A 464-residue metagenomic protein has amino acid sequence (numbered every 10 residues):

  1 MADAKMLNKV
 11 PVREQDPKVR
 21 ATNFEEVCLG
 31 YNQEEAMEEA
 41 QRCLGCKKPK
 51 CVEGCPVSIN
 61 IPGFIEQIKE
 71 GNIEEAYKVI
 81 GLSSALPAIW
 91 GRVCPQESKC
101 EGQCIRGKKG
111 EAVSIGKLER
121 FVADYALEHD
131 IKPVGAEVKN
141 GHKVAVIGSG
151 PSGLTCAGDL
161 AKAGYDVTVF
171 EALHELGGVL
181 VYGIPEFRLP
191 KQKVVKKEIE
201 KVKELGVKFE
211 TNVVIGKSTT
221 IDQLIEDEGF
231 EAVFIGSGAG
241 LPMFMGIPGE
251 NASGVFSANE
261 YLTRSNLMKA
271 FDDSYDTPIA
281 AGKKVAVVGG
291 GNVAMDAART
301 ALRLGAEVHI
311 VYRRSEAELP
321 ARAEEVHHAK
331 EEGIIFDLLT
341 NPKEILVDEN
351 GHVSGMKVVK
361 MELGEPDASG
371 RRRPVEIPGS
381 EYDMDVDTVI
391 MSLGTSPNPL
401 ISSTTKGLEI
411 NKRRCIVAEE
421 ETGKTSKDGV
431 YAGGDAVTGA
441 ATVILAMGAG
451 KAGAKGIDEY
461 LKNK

Functional and structural regions predicted by a protein language model:
R20-E38, N60-R92, K109-E137, S265-N266: Ferredoxin-type iron-sulfur electron-transfer modules in oxidoreductases and energy-metabolism complexes
G45-E70, I89-V122, T168, E175 (+1 more regions): Iron-sulfur cluster-binding cysteine motifs and their immediate structural context in ferredoxin-like electron-transfer
E75, V138, K143-I147, I199-I247 (+4 more regions): Feature captures the FAD/FMN-dependent oxidoreductase FAD-binding
V122-V138, V195-K217, P242-L304, N411-E421 (+1 more regions): Glycine-rich dinucleotide-binding loop and its adjacent helix/turn
H142-T168, A294-L302: N-terminal Rossmann-like FAD-binding beta1-loop-alpha1 element of flavoenzymes
D166-V169, L173-E204, F209-E210, A298-E344: Rossmann-like dinucleotide-binding cores of NAD(P)H-dependent redox enzymes
N251-G282, P366-A440: FAD-site-proximal beta/loop scaffold in flavoenzymes
A297, A436-N463: A conserved FAD-binding loop/helix module that cradles the flavin
